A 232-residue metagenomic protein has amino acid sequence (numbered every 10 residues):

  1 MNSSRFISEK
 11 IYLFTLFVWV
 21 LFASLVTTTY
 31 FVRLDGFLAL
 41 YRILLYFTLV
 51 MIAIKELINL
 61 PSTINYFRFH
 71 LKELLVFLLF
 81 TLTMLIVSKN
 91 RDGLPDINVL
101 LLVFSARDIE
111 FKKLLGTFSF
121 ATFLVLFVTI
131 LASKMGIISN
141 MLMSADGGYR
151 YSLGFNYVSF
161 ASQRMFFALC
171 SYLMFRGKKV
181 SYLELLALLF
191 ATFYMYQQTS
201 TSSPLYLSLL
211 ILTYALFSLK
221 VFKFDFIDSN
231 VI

Functional and structural regions predicted by a protein language model:
S3-T27, Y41-I232: Hydrophobic transmembrane helix bundles of membrane-integrated enzymes that assemble and modify cell-envelope
V26-F37: Aromatic-enriched
